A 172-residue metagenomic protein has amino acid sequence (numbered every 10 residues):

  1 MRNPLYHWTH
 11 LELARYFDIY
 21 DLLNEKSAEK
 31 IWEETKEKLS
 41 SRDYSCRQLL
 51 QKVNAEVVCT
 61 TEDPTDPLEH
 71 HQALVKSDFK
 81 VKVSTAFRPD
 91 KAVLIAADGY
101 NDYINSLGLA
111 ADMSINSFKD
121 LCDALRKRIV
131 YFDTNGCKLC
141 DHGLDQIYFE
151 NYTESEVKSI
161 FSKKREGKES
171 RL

Functional and structural regions predicted by a protein language model:
M1-L172: Metal-cofactor-binding active-site regions of metalloenzymes
